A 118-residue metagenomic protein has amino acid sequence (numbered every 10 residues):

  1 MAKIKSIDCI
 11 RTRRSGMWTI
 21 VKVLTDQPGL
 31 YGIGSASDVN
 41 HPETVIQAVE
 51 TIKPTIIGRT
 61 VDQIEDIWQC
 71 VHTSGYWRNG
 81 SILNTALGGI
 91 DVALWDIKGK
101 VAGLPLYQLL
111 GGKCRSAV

Functional and structural regions predicted by a protein language model:
M1-D38: Structured beta-strand/loop patches that form or line metal/cofactor-binding pockets in enzymes
S6, S81, C114: Cofactor-binding beta-sheet edge motifs in enzyme active sites
I7-C9, Y76-R78, L104-L106: Residue-level detector of functional hotspots within protein domains
C9, V61, G111-R115: Short capping/connector residues at structural and topological boundaries
R11-R13, G80, L110: Generic marker of residues within folded, mature protein domains
W18-I20, G89, A117: Broad gene-expression machinery/nucleic-acid interaction feature
D26-V101: Metal- or metallocofactor-binding catalytic centers and their adjacent structured scaffolds across diverse enzyme
K98-V118: Catalytic pocket of metal/acid-base enzymes, prominently hydrolases
